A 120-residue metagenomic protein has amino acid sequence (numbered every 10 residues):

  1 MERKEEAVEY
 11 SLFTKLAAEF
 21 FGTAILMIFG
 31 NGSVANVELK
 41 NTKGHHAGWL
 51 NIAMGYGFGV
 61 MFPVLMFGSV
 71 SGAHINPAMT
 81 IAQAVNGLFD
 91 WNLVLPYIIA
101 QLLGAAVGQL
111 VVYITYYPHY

Functional and structural regions predicted by a protein language model:
M1-Y120: Membrane-interface helix-loop junctions and terminal tails of multi-pass membrane proteins
